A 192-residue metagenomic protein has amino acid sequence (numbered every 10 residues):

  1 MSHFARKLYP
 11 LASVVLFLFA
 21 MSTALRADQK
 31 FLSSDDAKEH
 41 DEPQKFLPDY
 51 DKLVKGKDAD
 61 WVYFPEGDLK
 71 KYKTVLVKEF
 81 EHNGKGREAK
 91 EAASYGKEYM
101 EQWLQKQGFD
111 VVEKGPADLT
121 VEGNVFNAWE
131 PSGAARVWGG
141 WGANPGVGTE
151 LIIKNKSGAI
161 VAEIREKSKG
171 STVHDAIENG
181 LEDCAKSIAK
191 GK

Functional and structural regions predicted by a protein language model:
S2-A12: Bacterial N-terminal signal peptides that target proteins for export
A12-A20: Bacterial N-terminal signal peptides
R26-E98, K192: A structural "domain/chain start" motif
E79-G84, G96-G108, W129, S157 (+2 more regions): Sec/Tat-exported extracytoplasmic proteins
E88, A92, S168-A176: Short alpha-helix boundary/capping segments
Q102, K106-A159, R165-K167, S171: Surface-exposed short loop/turn segments
H174-K192: Compositionally biased, intrinsically disordered linkers/stalks adjacent to structured regions
